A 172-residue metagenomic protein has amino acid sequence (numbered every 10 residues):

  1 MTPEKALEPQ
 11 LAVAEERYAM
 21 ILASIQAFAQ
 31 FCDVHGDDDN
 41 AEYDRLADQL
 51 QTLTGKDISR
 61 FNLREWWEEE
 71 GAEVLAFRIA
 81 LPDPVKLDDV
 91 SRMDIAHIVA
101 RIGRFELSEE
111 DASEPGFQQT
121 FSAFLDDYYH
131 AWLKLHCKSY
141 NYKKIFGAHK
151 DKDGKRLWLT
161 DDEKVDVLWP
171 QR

Functional and structural regions predicted by a protein language model:
M1-R64, G71: Long, contiguous N-terminal structural blocks used for assembly/anchoring
L7, P84-V85: Residues at structural and domain junctions
D37-N40, D48-N62, W66, G71-L81 (+1 more regions): Compact alpha-helical subdomains of small soluble proteins
S91-V99: Long, mid-chain structured domain cores
I98-E109: N-terminal acidic leader/helix
L107-Q119: Short amphipathic N-terminal alpha-helix
